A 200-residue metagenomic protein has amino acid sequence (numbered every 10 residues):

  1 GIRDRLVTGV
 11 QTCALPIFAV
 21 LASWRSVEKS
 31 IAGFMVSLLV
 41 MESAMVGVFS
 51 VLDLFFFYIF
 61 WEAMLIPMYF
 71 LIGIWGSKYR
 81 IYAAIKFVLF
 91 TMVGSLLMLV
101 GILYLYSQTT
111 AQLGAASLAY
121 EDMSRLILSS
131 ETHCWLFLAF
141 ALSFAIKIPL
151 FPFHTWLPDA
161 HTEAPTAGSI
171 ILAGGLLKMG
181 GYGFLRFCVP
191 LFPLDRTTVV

Functional and structural regions predicted by a protein language model:
G1-C13: Single conserved hydrophobic/aromatic residue that forms the stacking wall/gate of nucleotide- or nucleobase-binding
V10-M45: Hydrophobic alpha-helical transmembrane segments in multi-pass integral membrane proteins
P16-E28, F70-Y79, I148-T162: C-terminal ends of transmembrane helices
A19, F49, Y69, L142-A145: Alpha-helical transmembrane segments of multi-pass membrane proteins
S26-E28, F49-Y58, L191-R196: Membrane-interface helix caps and helix-loop-helix hairpins in membrane proteins
G33-L128, T132: Alpha-helical multi-pass transmembrane bundles of energy-transducing inner-membrane proteins
A83-K86, A164-G174: Membrane-interface alpha-helices at helix entry/exit sites of multi-pass transporters
L96-H154, F184-V200: Juxtamembrane/interfacial segments at transmembrane-helix boundaries in multi-pass membrane proteins
